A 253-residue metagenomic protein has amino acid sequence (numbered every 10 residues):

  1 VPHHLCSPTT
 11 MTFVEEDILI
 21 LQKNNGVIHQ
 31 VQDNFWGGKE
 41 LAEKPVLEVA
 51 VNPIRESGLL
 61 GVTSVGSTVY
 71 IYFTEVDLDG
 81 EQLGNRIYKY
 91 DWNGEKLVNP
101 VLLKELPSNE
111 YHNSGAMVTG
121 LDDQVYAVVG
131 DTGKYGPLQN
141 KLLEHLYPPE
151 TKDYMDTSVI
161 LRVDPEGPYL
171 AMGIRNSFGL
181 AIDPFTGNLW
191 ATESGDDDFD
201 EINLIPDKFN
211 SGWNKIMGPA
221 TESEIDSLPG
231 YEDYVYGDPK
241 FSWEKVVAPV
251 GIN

Functional and structural regions predicted by a protein language model:
V1-Y135, G179-I182, T186-G195, K245-N253: Acidic, Gly/Ser/Thr-rich repeat motifs that build Ca2+-stabilized beta-propeller blades
V27, S57-L59, Q124, G130-N253: Beta-propeller domain segments
